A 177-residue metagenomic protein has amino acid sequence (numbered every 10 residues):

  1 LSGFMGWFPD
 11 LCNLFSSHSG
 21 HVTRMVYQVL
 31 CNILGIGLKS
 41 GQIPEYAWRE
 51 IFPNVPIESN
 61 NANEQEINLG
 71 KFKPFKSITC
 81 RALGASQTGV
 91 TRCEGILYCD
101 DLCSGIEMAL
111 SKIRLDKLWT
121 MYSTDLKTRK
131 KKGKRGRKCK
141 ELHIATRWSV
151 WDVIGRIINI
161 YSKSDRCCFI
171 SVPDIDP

Functional and structural regions predicted by a protein language model:
L1-P177: Short, flexible loop motifs at catalytic/binding sites
